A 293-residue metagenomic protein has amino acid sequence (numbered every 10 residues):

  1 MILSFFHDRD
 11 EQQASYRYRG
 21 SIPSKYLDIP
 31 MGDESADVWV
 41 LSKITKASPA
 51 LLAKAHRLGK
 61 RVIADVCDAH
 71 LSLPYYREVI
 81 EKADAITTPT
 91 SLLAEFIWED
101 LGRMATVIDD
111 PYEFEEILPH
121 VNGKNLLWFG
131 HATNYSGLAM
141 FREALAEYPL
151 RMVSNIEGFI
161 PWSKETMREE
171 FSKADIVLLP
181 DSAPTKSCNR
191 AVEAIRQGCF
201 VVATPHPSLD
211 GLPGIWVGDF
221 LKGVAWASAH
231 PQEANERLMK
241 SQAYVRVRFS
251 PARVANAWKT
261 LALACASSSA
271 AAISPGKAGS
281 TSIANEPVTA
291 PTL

Functional and structural regions predicted by a protein language model:
M1-P49, P251, S269, P291: N-terminal pre-catalytic "stem/leader" segment of glycosyltransferase-like enzymes
D8-P23, F114-E116, N122-M167, R190: Conserved catalytic-core segment of nucleotide-activated headgroup transferases in glycan assembly
Y26-I97: Extended catalytic core of nucleotide-activated donor transferases of GT-like folds
W39, I86, A174-L178, F200-V201: Hydrophobic acceptor-binding patch used for acceptor engagement in glycosyltransferases
D84-W98, G102-I117: Donor nucleotide-sugar binding/catalytic pocket of nucleotide-sugar-dependent glycosyltransferases
E115, G123, Q232-S267, G276 (+1 more regions): A charged, aromatic-enriched C-terminal amphipathic alpha-helix characteristic of glycosyltransferases across folds
T133, P161-E165, E169, D175-R196 (+1 more regions): Nucleotide-sugar-dependent
D210-W226: Change "using UDP/GDP/dTDP sugars" to "using nucleotide sugars
